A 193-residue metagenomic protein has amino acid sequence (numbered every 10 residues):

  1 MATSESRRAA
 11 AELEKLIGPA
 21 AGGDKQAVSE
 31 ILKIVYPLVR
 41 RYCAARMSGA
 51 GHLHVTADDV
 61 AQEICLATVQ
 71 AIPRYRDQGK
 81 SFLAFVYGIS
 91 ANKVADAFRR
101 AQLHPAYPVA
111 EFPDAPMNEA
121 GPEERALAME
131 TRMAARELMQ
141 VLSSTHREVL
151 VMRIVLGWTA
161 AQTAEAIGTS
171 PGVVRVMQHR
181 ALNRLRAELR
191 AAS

Functional and structural regions predicted by a protein language model:
A2-E5, G22-E30, R40-E63, S193: Short, charged helix-capping/linker segments at alpha-helix termini
A2-S4, F112-Q140: Acidic, proline/glycine-rich intrinsically disordered inter-domain spacer in sigma factors
A21-G22, A45-G51, E63-K80, R100-A101: Sigma70-family region 2
V39, C43, T68, I72 (+3 more regions): Hydrophobic-face residues of short alpha-helical interaction/recognition segments
H54-D58, A97-E119: Short, basic/polar amphipathic helix motif occurring as a linker/hinge flanking DNA-binding modules in transcription
D59-L66, K80-N92, V176: Structural recognition of an alpha-helix C-terminal capping motif at a helix-to-coil junction
V149-R153: A short pre-motif secondary-structure segment
V155, A161-A192: DNA-recognition helix of helix-turn-helix
